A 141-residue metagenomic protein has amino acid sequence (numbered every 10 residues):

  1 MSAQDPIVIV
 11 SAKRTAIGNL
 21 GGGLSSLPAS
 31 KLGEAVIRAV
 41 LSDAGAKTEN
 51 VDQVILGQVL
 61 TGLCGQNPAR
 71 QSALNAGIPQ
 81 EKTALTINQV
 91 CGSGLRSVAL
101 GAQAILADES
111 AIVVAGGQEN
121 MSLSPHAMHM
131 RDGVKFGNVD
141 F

Functional and structural regions predicted by a protein language model:
M1-I7, N19-N50, C64-F141: Acyl-thioester C-C bond-transforming condensing/cleaving domain
K13-I17: Short polar catalytic/cofactor-binding loops
V54-G57: Short glycine-rich or small-residue beta-strand-to-loop segments that form or flank ligand, phosphate, metal/Fe-S
